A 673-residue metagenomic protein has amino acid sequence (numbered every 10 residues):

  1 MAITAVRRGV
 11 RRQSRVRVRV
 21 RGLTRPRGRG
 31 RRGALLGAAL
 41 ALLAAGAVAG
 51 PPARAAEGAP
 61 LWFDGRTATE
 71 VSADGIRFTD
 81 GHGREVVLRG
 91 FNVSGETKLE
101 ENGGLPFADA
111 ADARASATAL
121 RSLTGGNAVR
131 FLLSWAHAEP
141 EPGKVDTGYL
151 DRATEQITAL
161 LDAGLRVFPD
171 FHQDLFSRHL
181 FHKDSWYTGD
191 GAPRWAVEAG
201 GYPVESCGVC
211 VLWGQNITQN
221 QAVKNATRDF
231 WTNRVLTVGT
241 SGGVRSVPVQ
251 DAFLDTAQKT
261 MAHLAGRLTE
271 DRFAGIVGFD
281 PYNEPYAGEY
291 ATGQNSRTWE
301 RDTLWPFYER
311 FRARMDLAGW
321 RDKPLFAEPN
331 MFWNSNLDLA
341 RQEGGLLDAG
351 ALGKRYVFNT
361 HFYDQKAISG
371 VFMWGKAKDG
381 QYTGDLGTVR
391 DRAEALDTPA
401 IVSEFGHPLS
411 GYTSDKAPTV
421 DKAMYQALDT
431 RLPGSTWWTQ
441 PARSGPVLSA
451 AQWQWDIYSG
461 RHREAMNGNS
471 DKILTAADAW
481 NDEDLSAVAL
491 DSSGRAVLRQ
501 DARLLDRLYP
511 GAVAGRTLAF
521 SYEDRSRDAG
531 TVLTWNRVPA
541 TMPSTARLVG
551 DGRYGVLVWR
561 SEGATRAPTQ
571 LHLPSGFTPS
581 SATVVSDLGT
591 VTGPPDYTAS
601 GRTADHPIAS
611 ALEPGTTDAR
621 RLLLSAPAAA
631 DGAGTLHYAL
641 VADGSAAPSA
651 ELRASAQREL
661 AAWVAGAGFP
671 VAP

Functional and structural regions predicted by a protein language model:
M1-A55: Secretory targeting and sorting signals
A49-A55, A257, F326, S449 (+1 more regions): Signal peptide processing junction and immediate N-terminal pro/mature segment of secreted/exported proteins
A53-A59, P673: Low-complexity, acidic Ser/Thr/Pro-rich repeat tracts that form intrinsically disordered stalk/linker regions of very
D64-T79, E85-L88, N92-N334: Active-site mouth of glycoside hydrolases
T69, T240-P446: Extracellular glycoside hydrolase catalytic/binding regions
A138-P142, F176-H179, S335-N336, I368 (+2 more regions): Extracytoplasmic/secreted cell-surface and envelope-processing proteins
L346-G353, N359, Y412-V585, P614-A672: Aromatic-rich peripheral "rim/lid" segments of glycoside hydrolase catalytic domains that contact and position glycan
S586-T617: Solvent-exposed beta-strand/loop surfaces of large extracellular or lumenal domains
